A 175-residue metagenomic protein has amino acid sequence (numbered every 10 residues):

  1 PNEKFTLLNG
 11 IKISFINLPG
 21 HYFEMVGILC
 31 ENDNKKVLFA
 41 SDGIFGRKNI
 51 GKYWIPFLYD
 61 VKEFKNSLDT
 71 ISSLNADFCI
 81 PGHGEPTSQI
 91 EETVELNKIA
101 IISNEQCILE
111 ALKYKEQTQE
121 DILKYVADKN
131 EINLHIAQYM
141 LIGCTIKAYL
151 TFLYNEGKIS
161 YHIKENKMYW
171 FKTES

Functional and structural regions predicted by a protein language model:
P1-T6: Alpha-helix-centered segments that form part of catalytic cores
L7, L29-C30, Y161, K172: Conserved hydrophobic "DFG−1" position in protein kinase catalytic cores
L8, W54, D69, L112 (+1 more regions): Short, flexible active-site loop motifs that bind/organize anionic cofactors or intermediates
N9-G10, E165: Residue-level signal for tight coil/turn positions that link beta-strands
K12-E105: Metallo-beta-lactamase
E110-S175: C-terminal regulatory/interaction regions
